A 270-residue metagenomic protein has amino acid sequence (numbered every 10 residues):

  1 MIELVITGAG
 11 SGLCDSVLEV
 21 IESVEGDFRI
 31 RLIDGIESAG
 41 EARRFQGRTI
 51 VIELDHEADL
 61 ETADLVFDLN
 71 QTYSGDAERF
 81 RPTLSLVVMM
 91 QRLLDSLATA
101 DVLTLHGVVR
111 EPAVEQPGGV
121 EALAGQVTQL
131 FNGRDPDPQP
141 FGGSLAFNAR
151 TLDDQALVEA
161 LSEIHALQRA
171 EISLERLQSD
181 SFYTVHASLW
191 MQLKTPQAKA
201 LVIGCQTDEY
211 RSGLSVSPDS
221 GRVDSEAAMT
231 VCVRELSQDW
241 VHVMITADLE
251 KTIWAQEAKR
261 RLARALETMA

Functional and structural regions predicted by a protein language model:
M1-I33: N-terminal phosphate-binding or glycine-rich loops at protein starts, especially the Walker A/P-loop of NTPases
E3-D15, E61, D95-G204: Active-site-lining helix/loop region of Rossmann-like oxidoreductase modules
G12-V17, G75, L86-R92, W254: Short glycine/serine/threonine-rich phosphate/pyrophosphate-binding segments that cradle anionic phosphate groups
S23-T62: Conserved N-terminal Rossmann-fold NAD(P) cofactor-binding segment
D64-N70: N-terminal Rossmann-like NAD(P) cofactor-binding module of classical short-chain dehydrogenase/reductase
T72-R81: Rossmann-fold NAD(P)-binding glycine/threonine-rich loop
P82-D101: Short alpha-helices
I172-A270: C-terminal active-site/capping subdomain that shapes the small-molecule cofactor and substrate pocket of enzyme
